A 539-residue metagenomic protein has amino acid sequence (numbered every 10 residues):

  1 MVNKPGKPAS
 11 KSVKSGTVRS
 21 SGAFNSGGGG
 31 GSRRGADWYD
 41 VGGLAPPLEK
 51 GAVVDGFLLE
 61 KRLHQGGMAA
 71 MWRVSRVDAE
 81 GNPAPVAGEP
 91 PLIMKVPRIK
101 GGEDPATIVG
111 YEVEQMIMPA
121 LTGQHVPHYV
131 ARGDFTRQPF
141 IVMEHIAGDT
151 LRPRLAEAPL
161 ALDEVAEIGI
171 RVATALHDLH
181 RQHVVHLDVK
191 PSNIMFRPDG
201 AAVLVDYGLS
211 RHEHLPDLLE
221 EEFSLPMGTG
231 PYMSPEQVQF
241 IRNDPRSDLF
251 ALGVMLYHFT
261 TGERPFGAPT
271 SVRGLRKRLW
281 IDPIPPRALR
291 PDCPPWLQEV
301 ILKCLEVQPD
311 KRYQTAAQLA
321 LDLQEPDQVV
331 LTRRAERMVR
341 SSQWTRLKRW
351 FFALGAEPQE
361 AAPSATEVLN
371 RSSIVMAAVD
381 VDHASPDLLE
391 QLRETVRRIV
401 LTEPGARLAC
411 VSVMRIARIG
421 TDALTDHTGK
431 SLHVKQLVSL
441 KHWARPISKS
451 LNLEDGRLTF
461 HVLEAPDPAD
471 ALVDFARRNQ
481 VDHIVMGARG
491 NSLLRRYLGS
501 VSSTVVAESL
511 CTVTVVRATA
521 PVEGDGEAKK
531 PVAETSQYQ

Functional and structural regions predicted by a protein language model:
R98-A120: AlphaC helix of the eukaryotic protein kinase fold
R132: Activation-segment/catalytic-loop signature of the eukaryotic protein kinase fold
T136-T150: Conserved short submotifs of the Hanks-type protein kinase catalytic core that shape the nucleotide-binding pocket
I168-G169: Activation segment signature within eukaryotic-like protein kinase domains
T174-V184: Protein kinase catalytic-loop region centered on the HRD/HxD motif
V368-L424, T535-Q539: Small/aliphatic-rich secondary-structure junction motif
H483-E508, V522-E523: Glycine-rich, Arg-bearing micro-motifs that act as flexible, cationic patches
